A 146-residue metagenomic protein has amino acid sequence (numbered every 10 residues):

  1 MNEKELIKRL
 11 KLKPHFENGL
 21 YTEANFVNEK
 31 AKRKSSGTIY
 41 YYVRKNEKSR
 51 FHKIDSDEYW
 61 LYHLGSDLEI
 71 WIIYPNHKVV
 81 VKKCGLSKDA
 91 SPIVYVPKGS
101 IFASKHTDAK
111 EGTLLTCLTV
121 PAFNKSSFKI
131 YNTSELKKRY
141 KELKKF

Functional and structural regions predicted by a protein language model:
M1-V94, I101-S104, K110-T113, C117-F146: Non-catalytic, conserved peripheral segments adjacent to functional cores
